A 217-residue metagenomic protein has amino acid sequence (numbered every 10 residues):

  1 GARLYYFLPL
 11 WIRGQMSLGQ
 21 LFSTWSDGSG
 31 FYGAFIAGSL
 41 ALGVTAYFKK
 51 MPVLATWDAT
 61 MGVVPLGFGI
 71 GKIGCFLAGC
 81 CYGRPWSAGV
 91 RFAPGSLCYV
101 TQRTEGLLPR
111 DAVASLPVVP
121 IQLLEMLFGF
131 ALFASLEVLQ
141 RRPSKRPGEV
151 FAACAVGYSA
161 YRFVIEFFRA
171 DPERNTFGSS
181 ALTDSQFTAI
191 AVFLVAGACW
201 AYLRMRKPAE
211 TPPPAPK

Functional and structural regions predicted by a protein language model:
G1-K217: A feature for loop-to-transmembrane-helix boundaries and adjacent hydrophobic helices in multi-pass integral membrane
